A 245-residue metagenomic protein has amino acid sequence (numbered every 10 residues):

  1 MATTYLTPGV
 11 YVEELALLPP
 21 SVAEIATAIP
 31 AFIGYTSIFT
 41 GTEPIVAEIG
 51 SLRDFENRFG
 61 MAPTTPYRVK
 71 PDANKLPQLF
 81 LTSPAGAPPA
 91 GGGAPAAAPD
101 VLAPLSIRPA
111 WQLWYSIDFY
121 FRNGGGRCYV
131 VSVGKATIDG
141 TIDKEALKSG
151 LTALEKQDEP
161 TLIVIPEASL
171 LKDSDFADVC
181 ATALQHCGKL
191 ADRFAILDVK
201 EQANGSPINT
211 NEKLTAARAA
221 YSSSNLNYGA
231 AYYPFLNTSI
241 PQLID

Functional and structural regions predicted by a protein language model:
M1-D245: Surface-exposed assembly/interface segments
